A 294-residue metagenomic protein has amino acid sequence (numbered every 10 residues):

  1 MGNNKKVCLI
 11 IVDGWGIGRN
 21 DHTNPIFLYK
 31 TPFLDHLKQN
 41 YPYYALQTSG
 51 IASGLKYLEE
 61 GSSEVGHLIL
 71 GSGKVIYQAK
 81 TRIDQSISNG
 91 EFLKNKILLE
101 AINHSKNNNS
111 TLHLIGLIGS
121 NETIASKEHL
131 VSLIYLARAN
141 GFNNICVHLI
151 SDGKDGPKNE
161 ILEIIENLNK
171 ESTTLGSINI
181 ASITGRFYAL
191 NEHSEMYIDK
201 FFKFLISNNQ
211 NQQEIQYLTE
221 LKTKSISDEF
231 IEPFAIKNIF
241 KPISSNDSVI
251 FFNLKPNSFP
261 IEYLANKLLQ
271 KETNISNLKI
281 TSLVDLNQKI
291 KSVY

Functional and structural regions predicted by a protein language model:
M1-G2, I243: Short, flexible hinge/linker loops that cap or flank conserved catalytic cores
G2-C8, G16-F187, S276-Y294: Active-site nucleophile/metal-coordination loop of metallo-enzymes that catalyze phosphate/sulfate and related
L9-I10, V147, K200, F204 (+2 more regions): Hydrophobic transmembrane signal anchors and adjacent membrane-proximal interface regions, especially in viral
G14-G16, S248-N253, F259-Y294: Active-site loop/lid in soluble adenylation, ligation, and acyl-transfer enzymes
D21-H22, Y29-P32, S53-G54, I97-E100 (+4 more regions): Short alpha-helical segments and helix-capping/turn motifs at coil-helix boundaries
Y29, L93, E128, M196 (+2 more regions): Short coil/turn linker and secondary-structure boundary residues
G156, E160-S244, P256-F259, Y263-N266 (+1 more regions): Long, well-ordered, tryptophan-enriched scaffold segments
